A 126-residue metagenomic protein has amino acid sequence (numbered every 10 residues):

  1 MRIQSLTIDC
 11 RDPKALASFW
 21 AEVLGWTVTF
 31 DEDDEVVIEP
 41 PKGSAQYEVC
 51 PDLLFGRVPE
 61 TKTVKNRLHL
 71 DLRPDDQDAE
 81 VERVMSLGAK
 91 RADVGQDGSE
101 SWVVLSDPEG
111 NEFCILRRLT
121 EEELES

Functional and structural regions predicted by a protein language model:
R2, T7-D52, S86, V94 (+1 more regions): Core segments of cupin and vicinal oxygen chelate
I3-S5, K65-H69: Short, solvent-exposed beta-strand edge segments and adjacent coil->beta transition regions
R11-P13, L70-E109: Vicinal oxygen chelate
E39-G43, L105-P108, R118: Active-site beta-strand termini and strand-to-loop segments that position acidic
D97, L116-R118: Residue-level structural signal for beta-strand termini and adjacent loop
T120-S126: A short, polar/charged loop-to-alpha-helix boundary motif
